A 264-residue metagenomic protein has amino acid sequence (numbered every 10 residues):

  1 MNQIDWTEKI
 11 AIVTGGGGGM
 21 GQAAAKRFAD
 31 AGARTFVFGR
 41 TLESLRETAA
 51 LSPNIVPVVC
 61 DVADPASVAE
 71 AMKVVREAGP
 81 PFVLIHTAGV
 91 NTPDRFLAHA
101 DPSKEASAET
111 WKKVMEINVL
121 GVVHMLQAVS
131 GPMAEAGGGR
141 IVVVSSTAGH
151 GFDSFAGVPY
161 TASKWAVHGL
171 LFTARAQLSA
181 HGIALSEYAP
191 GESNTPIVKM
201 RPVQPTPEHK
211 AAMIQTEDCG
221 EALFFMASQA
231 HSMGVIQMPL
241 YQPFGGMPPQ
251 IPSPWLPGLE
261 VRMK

Functional and structural regions predicted by a protein language model:
G17-G18: Conserved glycine-rich cofactor-binding loop
A33-E47: Conserved glycine-rich Rossmann-like NAD(P)H-binding loop of the short-chain dehydrogenase/reductase
C60-E70, A108: The beta1-alpha1 cofactor-binding region of Rossmann-like NAD(H)/NADP(H)-dependent oxidoreductases
R95-K112: Substrate-binding pocket helix/loop in short-chain dehydrogenase/reductase
L126-Q127, F172: A short, exposed helix-loop element centered on a Lys and neighboring polar residues
V142-A166, F172, A176-S179: Catalytic loop of short-chain dehydrogenase/reductase
A180, E187-Y188, V203-L259: C-terminal helical subdomain
